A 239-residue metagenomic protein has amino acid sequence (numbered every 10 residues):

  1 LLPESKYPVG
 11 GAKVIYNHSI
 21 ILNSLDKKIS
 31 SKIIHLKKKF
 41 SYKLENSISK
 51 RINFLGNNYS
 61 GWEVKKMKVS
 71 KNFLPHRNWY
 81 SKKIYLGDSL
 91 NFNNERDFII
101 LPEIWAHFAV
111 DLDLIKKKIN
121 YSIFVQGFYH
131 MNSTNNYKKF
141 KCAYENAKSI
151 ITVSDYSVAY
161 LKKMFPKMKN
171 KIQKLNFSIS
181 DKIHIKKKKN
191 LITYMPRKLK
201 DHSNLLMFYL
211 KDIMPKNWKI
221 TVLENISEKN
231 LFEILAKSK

Functional and structural regions predicted by a protein language model:
L1-P8, L36-K37: Nucleotide-activated donor-dependent transferases that construct or modify glycoconjugates
G11, L101-I104, T152-S154: Replace "coordinates the UDP/GDP/TDP-sugar" with "coordinates nucleotide-activated sugar donors
G11-N23: Short amphipathic alpha-helix
V14, T152, S157-M164, K169-L231: Conserved catalytic-core segment of nucleotide-activated headgroup transferases in glycan assembly
S30-F40, W218-N225: A short beta-strand-loop structural module common to alpha/beta enzyme folds
K39, W105-H107, Y156-V158: Alpha-helix capping/helix-boundary segments
L55-N146: Extended catalytic core of nucleotide-activated donor transferases of GT-like folds
A236-K239: Acidic donor-binding loop of glycosyltransferase active sites
